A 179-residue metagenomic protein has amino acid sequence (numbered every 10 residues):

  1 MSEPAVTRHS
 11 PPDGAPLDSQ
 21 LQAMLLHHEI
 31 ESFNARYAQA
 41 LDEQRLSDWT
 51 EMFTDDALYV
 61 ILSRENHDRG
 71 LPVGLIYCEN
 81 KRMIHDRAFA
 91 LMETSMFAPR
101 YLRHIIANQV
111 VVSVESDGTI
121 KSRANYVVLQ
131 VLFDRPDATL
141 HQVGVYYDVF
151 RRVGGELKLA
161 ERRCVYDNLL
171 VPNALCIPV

Functional and structural regions predicted by a protein language model:
S2-P16, L102-I105, V110-V179: A beta-strand edge to alpha-helix "cap/lid" segment located at domain peripheries
S2-S47, E51-D55, L62: Short, low-complexity N-terminal intrinsically disordered segments enriched in polar/charged residues
Q22-L25, P72, A138: Conserved aromatic-histidine-acidic binding/catalytic patches
H28-E31, L75, R82, H141: A generic "alpha-helical surface" signal
A40-D48, F97-R100, E156-L157: Surface-exposed helix-capping loop/turn segments at secondary-structure junctions
R45, R64-E65, P99, D137 (+1 more regions): Residue-level detector of alpha-helical recognition elements and their boundaries
D55-N125: A solvent-exposed, acidic/Ser-Thr-rich amphipathic alpha-helical stretch
